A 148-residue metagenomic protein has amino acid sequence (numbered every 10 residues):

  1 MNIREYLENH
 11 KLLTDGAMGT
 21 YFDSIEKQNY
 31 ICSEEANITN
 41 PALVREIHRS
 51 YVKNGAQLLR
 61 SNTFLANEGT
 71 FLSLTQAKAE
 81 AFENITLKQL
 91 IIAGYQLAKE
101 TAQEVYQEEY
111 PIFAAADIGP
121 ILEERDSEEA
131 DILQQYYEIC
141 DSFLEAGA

Functional and structural regions predicted by a protein language model:
M1-A148: Domain-level signal for soluble alpha/beta catalytic cores
